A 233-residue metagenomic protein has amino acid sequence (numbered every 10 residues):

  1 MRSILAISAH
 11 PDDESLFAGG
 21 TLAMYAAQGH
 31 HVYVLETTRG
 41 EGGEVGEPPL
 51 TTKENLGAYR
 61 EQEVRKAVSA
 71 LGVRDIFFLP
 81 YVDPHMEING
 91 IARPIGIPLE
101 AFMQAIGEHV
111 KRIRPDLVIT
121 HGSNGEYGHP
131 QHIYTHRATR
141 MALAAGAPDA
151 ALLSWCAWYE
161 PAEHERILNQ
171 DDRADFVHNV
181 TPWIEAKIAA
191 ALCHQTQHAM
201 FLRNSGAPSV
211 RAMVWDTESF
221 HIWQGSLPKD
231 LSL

Functional and structural regions predicted by a protein language model:
M1-P11, S15-P148: Active-site beta-strand->loop->alpha-helix modules in alpha/beta enzyme cores, enriched in Gly/His/Asp(Glu)
R2, A92-R93, A145-L233: The feature marks non-catalytic terminal segments
